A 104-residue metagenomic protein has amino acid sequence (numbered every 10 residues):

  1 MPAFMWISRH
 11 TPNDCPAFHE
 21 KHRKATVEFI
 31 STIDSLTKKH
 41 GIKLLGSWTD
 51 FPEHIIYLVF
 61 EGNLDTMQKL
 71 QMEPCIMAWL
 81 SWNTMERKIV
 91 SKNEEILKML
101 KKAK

Functional and structural regions predicted by a protein language model:
M1-I55, G62-T66, L70, V90-K104: Short S/T/G/P-rich N-terminal loop/turn motif that feeds into the first structured element of a domain
S35, M72-W79: Short, intrinsically disordered, mixed-charge
G62-N63, C75, E86-R87: Short, charged/polar low-complexity linear motifs in solvent-exposed/disordered segments
A78-K92: Conserved short beta-strand edge segments in small beta-sheet-based binding/regulatory domains
